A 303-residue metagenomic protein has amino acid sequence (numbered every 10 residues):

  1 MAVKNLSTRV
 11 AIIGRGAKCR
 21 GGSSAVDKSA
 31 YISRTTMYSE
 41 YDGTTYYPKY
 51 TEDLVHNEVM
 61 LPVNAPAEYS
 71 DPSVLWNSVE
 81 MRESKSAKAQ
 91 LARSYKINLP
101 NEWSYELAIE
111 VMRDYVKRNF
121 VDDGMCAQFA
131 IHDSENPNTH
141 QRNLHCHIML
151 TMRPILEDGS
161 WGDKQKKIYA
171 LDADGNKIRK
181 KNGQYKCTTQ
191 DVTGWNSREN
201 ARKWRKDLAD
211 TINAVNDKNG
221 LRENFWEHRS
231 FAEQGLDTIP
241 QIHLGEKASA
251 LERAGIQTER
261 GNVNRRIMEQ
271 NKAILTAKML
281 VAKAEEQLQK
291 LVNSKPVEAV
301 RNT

Functional and structural regions predicted by a protein language model:
M1-T303: N-terminal nicking endonuclease/strand-transfer module with a His-rich metal-binding environment and a catalytic Tyr
